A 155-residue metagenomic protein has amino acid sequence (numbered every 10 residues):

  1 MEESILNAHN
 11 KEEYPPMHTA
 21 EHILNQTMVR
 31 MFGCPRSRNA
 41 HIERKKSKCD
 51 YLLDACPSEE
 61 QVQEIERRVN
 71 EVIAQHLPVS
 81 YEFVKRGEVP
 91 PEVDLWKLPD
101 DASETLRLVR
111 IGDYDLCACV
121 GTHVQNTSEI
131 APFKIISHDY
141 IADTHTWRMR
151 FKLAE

Functional and structural regions predicted by a protein language model:
M1-E155: Active-/binding-site microenvironments in catalytic and ligand-binding cores
